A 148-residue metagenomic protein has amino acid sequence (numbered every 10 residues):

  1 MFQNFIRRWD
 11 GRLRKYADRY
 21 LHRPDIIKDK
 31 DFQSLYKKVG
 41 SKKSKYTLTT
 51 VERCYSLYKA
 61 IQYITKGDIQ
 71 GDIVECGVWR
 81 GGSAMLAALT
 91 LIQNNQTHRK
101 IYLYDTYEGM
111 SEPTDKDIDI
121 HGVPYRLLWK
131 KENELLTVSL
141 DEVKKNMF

Functional and structural regions predicted by a protein language model:
M1-D31: Boundary detector for helix-to-coil junctions that initiate low-complexity/charged tails
Q3, Y55-Y58, M85: Non-catalytic, well-ordered alpha-helical scaffold segments
A17, A60, A84-A88: A sequence-composition feature that detects small, non-aromatic residues
P24-V51, G67-F148: S-adenosylmethionine/decaboxylated-SAM
Y55-D68: Conserved alpha-helix/loop element of class I SAM-dependent methyltransferases that forms part of the SAM/SAH-binding
